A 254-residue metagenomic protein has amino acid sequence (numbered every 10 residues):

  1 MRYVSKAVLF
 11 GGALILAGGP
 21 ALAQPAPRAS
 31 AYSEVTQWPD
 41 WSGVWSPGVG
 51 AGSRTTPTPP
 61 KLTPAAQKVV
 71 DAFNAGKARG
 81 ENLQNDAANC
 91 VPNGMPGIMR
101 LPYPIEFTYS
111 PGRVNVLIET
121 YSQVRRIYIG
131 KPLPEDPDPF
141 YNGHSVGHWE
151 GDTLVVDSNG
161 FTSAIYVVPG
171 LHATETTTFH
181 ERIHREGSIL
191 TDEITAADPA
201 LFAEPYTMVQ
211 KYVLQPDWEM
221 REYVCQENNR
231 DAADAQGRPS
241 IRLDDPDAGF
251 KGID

Functional and structural regions predicted by a protein language model:
R2-V8, G18-D254: Hydrophobic small-molecule pocket/channel-lining residues, especially in calycin-type beta-barrels
